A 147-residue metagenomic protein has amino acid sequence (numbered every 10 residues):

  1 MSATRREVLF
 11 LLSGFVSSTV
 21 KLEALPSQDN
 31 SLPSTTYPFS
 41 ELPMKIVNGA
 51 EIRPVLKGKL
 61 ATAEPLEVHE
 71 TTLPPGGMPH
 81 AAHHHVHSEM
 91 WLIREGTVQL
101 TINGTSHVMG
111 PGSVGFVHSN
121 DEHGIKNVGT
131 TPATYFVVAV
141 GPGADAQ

Functional and structural regions predicted by a protein language model:
R5-P65, A146-Q147: A short, N-terminal "cap"/entry segment at the start of jelly-roll beta-barrel domains of the cupin/DSBH fold
H69-H84: Conserved short histidine dyad/triad with adjacent acidic residue
M78-H80, Q99, G115, S119-I125: Histidine-centered metal-chelating micro-motifs
V86-S88, I93-V98: Glycine- and acidic-residue-biased ligand/ion/polar-headgroup-sensing regions
T105-S119: Short acidic-glycine-tyrosine-enriched beta hairpin
S119-D145: Ligand-binding loop in jelly-roll beta-barrel domains
